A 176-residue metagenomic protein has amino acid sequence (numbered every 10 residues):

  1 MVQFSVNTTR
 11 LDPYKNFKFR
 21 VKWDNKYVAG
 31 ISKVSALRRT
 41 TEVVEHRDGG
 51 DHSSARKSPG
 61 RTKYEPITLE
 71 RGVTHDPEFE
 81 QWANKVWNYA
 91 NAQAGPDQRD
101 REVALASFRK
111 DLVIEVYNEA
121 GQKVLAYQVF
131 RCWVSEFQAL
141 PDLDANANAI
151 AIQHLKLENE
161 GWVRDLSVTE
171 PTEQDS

Functional and structural regions predicted by a protein language model:
M1-S176: Glycine-rich, low-complexity intrinsically disordered segments
